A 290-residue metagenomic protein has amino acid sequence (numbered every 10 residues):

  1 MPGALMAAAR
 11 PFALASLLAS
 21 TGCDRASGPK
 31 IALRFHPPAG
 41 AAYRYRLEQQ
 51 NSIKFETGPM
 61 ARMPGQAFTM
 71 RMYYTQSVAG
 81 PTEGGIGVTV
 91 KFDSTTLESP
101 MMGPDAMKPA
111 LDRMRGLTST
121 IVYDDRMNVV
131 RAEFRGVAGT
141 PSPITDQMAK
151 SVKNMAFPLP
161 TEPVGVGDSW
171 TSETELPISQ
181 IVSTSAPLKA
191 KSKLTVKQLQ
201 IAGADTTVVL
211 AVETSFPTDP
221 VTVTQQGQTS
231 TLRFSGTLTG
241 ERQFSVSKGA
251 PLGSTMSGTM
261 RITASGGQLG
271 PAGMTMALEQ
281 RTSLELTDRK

Functional and structural regions predicted by a protein language model:
M1-F12: Bacterial N-terminal signal peptides that target proteins for export
C23-K290: Signature of exported/secreted
